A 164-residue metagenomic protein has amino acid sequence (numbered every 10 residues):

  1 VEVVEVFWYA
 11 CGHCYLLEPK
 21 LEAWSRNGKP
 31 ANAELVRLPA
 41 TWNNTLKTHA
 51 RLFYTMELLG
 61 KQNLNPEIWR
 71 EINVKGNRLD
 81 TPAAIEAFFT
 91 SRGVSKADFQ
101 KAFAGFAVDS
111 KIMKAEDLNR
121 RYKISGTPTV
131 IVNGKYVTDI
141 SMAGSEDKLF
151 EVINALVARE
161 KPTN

Functional and structural regions predicted by a protein language model:
E5, Y9-F88, A155-T163: Structural alpha/beta surface segment adjacent to cysteine/selenocysteine redox centers across thiol/disulfide enzymes
S91-N164: C-terminal cap of thioredoxin/glutaredoxin-like
